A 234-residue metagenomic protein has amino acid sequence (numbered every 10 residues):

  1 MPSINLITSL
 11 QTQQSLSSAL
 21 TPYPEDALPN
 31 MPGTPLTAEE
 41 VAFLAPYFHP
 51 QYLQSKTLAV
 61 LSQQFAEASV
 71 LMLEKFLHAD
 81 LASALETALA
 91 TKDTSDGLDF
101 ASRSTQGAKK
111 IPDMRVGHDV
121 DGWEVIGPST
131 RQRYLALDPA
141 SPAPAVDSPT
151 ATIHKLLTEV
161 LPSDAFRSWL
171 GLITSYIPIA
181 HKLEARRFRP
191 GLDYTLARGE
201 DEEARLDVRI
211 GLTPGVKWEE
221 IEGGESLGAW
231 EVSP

Functional and structural regions predicted by a protein language model:
M1-P234: Fe(II)/2-oxoglutarate oxygenase catalytic core
